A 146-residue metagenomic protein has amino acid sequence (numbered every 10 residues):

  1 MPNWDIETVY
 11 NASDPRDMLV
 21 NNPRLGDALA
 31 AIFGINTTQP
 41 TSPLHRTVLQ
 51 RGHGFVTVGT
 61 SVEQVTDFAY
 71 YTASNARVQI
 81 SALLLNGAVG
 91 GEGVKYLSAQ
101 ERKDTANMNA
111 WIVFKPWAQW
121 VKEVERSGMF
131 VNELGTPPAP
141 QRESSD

Functional and structural regions predicted by a protein language model:
M1-D146: Glycine-rich flexible loops
